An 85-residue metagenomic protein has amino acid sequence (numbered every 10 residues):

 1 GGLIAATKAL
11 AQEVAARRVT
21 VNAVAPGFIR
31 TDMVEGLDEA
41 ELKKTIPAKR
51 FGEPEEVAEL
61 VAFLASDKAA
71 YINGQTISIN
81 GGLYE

Functional and structural regions predicted by a protein language model:
G2, A6-L10, V14, V24 (+1 more regions): Hydrophobic alpha-helix immediately C-terminal to the catalytic Tyr-X-X-X-Lys motif of short-chain
I4, V21-G36: Short, flexible catalytic-loop segment of classical short-chain dehydrogenase/reductase
K8, T20-N22, K49-R50: Short, cationic motifs built from Arg/Lys/His that form the positively charged side of catalytic pockets
A15, T20, I72-G74: Short, small/polar-rich loop/turn modules that mediate ligand/substrate recognition or access, typified
A16, P26, M33, A48 (+1 more regions): Short, conserved catalytic or interaction motifs in soluble domains
P26, K44, G81: Conserved adenine-binding aromatic site and its adjacent loop/helix in ATP-hydrolyzing domains
L37-E56: Catalytic Tyr-x(3-8)-Lys segment
F51-Y84: C-terminal substrate-recognition "lid" of short-chain dehydrogenase/reductases
